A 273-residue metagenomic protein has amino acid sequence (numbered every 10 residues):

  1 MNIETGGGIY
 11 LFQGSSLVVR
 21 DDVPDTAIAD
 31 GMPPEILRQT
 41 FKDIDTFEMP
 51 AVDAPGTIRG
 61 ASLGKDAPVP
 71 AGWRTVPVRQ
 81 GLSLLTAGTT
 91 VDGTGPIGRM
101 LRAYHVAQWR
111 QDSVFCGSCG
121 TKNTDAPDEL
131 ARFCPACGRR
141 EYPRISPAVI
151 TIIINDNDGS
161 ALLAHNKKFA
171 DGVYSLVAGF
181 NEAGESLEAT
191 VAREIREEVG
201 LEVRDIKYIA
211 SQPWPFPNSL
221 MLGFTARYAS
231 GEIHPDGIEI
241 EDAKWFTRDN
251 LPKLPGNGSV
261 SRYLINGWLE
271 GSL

Functional and structural regions predicted by a protein language model:
M1-S113, A170-Y174, D236-L273: Nudix hydrolase/Nudix homology domain
D53-A54, N155-D158, S230: Short acidic-glycine loop/turn motifs at beta-strand connectors
L101-I154: Cys/His-rich short segments
A131-S175, F180-N181, E202-V203: N-terminal strand-loop-strand
V149, L220-L222, E241: Change "...and in nucleic-acid phosphodiester-cleaving endonucleases..." to "...and in nucleic-acid processing enzymes
I154, R227-A229, F246: Solvent-exposed residues in well-ordered beta-strands and their adjoining turns, especially edge/terminal strands
S175-A210, F224, E232: The catalytic Nudix box helix
Q212-P235: Active-site-adjacent beta-strand/loop module that shapes the phosphate/pyrophosphate-binding cleft
